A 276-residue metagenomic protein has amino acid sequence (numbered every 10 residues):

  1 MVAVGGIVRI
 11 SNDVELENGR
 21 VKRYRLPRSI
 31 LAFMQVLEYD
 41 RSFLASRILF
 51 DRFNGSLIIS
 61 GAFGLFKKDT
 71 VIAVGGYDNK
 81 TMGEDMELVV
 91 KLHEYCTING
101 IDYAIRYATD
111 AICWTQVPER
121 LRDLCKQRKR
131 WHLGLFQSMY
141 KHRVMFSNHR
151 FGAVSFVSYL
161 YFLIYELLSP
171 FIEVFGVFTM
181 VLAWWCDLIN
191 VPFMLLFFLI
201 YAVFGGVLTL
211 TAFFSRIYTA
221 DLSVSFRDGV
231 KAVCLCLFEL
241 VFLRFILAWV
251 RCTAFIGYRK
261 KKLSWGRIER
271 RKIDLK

Functional and structural regions predicted by a protein language model:
M1-K80, K129-F136, Y140: Long helical/loop segments within the catalytic core of UDP-sugar-dependent glycosyltransferases, especially the large
E38-F43, R122-M145, T179, T211-F213 (+1 more regions): Catalytic core of nucleotide-sugar-dependent glycosyltransferases
F63-F66, E84-K91, L160, I164: Catalytic core and acceptor-binding pocket of nucleotide-sugar-dependent glycosyltransferases
T70-A73, T81-R106: A short, conserved alpha-helix in the catalytic core of glycosyltransferases
Y103-D123: Active-site donor/metal-binding and catalytic loop motifs of nucleotide-sugar-dependent glycosylation enzymes
H149-Y165: Membrane-water interface at loop-to-transmembrane-helix junctions
Y161-R259: Membrane-embedded multi-pass helical conduit in multi-pass membrane proteins, especially envelope-biosynthetic
N190-F197, K261-K276: Hydrophobic alpha-helical transmembrane segments and immediately flanking/interface helices in integral membrane
